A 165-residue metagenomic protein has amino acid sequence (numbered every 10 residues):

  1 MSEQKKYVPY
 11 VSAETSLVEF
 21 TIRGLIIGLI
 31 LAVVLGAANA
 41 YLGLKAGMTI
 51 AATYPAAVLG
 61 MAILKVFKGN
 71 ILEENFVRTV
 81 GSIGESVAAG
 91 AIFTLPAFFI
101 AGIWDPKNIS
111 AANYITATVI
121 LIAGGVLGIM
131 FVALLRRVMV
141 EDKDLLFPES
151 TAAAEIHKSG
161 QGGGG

Functional and structural regions predicted by a protein language model:
M1-G165: Alpha-helical multipass membrane-protein architecture
